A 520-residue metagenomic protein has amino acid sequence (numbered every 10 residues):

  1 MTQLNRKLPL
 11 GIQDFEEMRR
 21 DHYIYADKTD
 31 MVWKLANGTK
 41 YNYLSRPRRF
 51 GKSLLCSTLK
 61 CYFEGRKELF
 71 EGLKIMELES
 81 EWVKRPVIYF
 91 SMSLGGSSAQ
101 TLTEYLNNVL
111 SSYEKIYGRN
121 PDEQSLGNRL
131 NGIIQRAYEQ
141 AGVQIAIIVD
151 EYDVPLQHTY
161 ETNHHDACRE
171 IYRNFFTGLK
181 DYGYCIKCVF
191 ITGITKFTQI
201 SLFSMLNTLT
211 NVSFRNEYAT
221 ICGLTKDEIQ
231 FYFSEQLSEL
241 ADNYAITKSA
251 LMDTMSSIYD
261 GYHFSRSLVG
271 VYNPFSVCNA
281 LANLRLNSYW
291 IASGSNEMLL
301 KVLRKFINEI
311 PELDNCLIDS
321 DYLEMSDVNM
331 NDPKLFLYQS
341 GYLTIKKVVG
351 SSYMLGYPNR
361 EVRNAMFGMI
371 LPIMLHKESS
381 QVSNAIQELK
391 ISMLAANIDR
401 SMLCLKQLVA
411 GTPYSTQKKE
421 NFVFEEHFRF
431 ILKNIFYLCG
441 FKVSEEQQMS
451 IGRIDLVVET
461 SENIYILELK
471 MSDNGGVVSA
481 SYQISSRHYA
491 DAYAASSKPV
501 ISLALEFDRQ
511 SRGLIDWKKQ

Functional and structural regions predicted by a protein language model:
M1-F424, C439-F441: Phosphate-binding site recognition
A137-A141, I435-S461: Active-site metal-binding core of divalent-cation-utilizing nuclease and nuclease-like domains
A146, N463-Y465, I501: Structural motif
D166-Y172, M471-A490: Mg2+/Mn2+-dependent nuclease catalytic core
F175-Y182, L335-L343, K433-L438, Q483-L503: Metal-dependent nuclease catalytic cores in nucleic-acid-processing enzymes, especially RNase H-like/related
E426, F430-N434, I464, Y482: Feature representing long, continuous alpha-helical segments
L432, L456-D473, R487: Conserved catalytic cores of phosphodiester-cleaving nucleases, focusing on short active-site segments
A492, S496-Q520: Domain-level recognition of nuclease-like catalytic cores that cleave nucleotide substrates
